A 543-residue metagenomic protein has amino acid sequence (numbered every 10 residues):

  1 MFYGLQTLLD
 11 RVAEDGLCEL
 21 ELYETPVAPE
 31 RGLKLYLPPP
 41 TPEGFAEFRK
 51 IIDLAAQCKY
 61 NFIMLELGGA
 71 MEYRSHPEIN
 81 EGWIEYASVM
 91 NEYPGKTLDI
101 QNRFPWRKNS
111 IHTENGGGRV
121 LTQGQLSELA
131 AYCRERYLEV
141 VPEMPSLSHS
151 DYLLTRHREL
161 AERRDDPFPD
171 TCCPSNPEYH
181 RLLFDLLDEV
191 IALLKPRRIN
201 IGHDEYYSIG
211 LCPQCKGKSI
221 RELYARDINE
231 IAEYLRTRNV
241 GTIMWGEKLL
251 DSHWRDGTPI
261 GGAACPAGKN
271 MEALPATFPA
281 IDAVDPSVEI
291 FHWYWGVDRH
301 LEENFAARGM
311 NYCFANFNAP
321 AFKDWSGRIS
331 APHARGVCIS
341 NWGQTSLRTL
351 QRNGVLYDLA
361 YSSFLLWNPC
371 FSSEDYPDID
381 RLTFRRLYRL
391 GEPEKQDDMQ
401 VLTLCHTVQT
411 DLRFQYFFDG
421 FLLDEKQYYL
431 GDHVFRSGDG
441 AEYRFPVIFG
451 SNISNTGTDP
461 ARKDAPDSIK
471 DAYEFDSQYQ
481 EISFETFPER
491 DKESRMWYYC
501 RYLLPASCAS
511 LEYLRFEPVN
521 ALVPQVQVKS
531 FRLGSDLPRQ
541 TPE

Functional and structural regions predicted by a protein language model:
M1-R238, I243: Feature activates predominantly on carbohydrate-active enzymes
M1-Y73, E394-V401, L423, Q427-Y429 (+2 more regions): Mature N-terminal, pre-catalytic/accessory segment of carbohydrate-active enzymes
A13-E14, R31, E128-A131, Y137 (+5 more regions): Substrate-binding groove of N-acetylhexosamine-processing glycoside hydrolases
T41-E43, A55, A70-R74, L147-D151 (+7 more regions): Flexible loop/turn segments at secondary-structure boundaries
R74-E78, E85, D151-T155, R255 (+5 more regions): Short, solvent-exposed loop/turn and secondary-structure capping segments
T113-S127, A280, I290, E493-Y499: Alpha-helix-centered segments that form part of catalytic cores
H406-L423: Short amphipathic, basic-aromatic surface patches that mediate peripheral association with negatively charged
Y429-S451: Extended low-complexity, serine/threonine- and proline-enriched intrinsically disordered segments
